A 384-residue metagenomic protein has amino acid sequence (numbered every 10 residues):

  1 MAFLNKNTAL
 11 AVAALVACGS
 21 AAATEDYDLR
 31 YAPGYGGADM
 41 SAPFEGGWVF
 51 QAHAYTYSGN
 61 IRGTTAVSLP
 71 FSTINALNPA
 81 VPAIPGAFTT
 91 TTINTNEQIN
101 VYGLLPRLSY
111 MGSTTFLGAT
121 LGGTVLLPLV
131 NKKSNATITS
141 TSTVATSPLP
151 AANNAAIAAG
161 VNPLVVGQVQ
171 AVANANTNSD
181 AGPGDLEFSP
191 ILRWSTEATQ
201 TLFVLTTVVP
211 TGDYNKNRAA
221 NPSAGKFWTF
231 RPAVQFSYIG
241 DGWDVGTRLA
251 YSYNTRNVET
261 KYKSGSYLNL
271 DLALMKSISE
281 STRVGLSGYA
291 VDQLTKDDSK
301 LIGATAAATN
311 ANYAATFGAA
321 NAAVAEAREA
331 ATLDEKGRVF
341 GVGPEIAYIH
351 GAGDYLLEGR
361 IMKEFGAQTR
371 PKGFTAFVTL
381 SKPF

Functional and structural regions predicted by a protein language model:
A21-Y102: N-terminal, post-signal peptide beta-strand-biased segments of exported outer-membrane/organellar beta-barrel and other
T24-D26, D39-G47, G59-T65, M111-G122 (+7 more regions): Short loop/turn motifs that connect adjacent beta-strands in outer-membrane beta-barrel proteins
Y27, P70-S72, V258-F384: Outer membrane beta-barrel transmembrane domains
L29-P33, F50-S58, G123-N131, F203-V209 (+5 more regions): Transmembrane beta-barrel strands of outer-membrane/channel proteins
M40, A52-A54, P106-Y110, F188-W194 (+8 more regions): Residues on the lipid-exposed face of transmembrane beta-strands in outer-membrane beta-barrel proteins
G46, Q98-L104, I138-S142, D180-L186 (+4 more regions): Residues that define the transmembrane beta-barrel architecture of outer-membrane proteins
R62-L69, N135-T143, V204, D213-N221 (+4 more regions): Outer-membrane beta-barrel translocator domains and adjoining extracellular loop/strand segments of Gram-negative
S68-T90, T137-A175, L294-L333: Solvent-exposed loop segments that connect transmembrane elements
